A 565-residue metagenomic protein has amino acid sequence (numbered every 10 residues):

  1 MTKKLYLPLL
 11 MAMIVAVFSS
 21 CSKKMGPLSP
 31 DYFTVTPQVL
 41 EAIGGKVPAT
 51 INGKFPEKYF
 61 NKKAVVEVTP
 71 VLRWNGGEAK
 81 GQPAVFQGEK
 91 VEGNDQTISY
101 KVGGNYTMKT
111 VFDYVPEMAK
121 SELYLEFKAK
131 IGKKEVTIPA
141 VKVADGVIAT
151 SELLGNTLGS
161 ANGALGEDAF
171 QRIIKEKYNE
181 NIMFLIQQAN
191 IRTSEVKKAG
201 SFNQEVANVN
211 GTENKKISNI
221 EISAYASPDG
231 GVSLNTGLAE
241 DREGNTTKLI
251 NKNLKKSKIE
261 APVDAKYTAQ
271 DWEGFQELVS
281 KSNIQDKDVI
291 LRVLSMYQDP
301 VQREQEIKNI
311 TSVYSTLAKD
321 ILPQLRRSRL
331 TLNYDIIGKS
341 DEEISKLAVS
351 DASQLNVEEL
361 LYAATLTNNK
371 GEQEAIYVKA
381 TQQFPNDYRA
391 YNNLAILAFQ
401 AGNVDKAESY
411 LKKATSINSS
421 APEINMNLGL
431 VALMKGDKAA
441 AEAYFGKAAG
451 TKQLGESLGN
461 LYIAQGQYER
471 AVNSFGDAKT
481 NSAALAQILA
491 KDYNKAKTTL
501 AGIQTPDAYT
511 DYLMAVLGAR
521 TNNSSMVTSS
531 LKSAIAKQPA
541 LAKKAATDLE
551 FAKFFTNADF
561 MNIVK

Functional and structural regions predicted by a protein language model:
T2-M514, G518-S533, P539-T547, K553 (+1 more regions): N-terminal targeting segments with Sec-dependent signals, encompassing both cleavable signal peptides and non-cleavable
